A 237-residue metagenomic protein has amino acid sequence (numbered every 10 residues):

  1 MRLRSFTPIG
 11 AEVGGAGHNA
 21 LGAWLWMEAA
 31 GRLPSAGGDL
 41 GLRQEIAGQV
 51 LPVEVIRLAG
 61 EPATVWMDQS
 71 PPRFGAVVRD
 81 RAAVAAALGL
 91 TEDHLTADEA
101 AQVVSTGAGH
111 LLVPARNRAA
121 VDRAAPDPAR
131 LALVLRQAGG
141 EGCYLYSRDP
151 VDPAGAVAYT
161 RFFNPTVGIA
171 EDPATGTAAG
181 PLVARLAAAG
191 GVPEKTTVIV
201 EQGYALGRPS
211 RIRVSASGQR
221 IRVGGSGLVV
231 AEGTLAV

Functional and structural regions predicted by a protein language model:
M1-A16, A20-V237: Active-site proximal loop and beta-alpha junction motif in alpha/beta enzyme cores
